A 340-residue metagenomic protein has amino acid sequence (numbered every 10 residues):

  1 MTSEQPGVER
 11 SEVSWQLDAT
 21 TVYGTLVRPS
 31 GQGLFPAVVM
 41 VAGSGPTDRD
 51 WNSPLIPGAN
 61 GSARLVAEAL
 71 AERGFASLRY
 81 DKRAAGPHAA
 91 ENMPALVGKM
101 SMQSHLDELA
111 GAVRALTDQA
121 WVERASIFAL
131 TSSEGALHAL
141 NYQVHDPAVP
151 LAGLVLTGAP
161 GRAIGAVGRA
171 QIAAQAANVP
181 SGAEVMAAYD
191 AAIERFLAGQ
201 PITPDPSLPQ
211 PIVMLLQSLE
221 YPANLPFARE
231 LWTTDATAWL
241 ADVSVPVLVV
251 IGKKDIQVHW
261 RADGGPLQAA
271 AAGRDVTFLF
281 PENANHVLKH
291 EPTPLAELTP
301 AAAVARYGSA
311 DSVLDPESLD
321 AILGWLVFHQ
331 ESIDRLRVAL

Functional and structural regions predicted by a protein language model:
T2-G33: N-terminal cap/lid segment of alpha/beta-hydrolase-fold proteins
G31-L34, V38-A69: Short, surface-exposed "cap/lid" segments of acyl-processing enzymes
P87, V149, G153-D242: Accessory cap/linker subdomain of secreted extracellular hydrolases
G98-Q119: Alpha/beta-hydrolase active-site loop
A115-W121, A125-Q175: Primarily recognizes the serine-hydrolase "nucleophile elbow" in alpha/beta-hydrolase and SGNH/GDSL folds
V243, V249-I251: Short beta-strand/loop motif that positions the catalytic acidic residue of the alpha/beta-hydrolase fold
V245, H259-A269: Short alpha-helix in the alpha/beta-hydrolase fold that links the catalytic acid
V287-L288, P294-L340: Catalytic active-site module of serine/aspartate enzymes centered on a nucleophile-bearing elbow/loop
